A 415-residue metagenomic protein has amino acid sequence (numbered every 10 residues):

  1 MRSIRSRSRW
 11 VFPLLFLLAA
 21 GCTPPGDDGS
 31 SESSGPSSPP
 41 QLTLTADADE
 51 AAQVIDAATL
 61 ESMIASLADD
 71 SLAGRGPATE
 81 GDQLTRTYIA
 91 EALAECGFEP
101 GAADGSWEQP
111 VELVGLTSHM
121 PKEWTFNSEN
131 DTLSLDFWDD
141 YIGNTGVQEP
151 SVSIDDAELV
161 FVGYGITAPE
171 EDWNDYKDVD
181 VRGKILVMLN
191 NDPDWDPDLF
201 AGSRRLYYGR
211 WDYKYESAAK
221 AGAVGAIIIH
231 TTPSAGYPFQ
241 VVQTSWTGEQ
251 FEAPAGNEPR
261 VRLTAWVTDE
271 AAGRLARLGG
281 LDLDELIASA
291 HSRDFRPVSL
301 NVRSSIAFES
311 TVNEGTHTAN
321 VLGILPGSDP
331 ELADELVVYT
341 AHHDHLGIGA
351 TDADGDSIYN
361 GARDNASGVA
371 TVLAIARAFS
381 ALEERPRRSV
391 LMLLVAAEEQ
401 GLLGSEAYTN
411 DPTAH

Functional and structural regions predicted by a protein language model:
R2-F12: Bacterial N-terminal signal peptides that target proteins for export
L18-G21: C-terminal motif of bacterial Sec signal peptides marking the signal peptidase cleavage site
P25-A102, E123, D334: N-terminal hydrophobic or amphipathic helices/low-complexity stretches enriched in small/hydrophobic/Pro/Gly
A73-P197, S299-V302, A307-E309, N313 (+1 more regions): Noncatalytic luminal/extracellular "stalk/propeptide" segments of secretory-pathway proteins
L135-A255, P259-L263, P326, D334 (+4 more regions): Extracellular/luminal Protease-associated
L135-D140, S151-V152, K177, A253-D284 (+1 more regions): Metal-dependent peptidase/peptidase-like ectodomains
R204-G209, Y213, S217, S234 (+2 more regions): Acidic/histidine-rich catalytic neighborhood of metal-dependent amide-processing enzymes
K220-P233, Y237, S245-W246, F251-N320: Long, well-ordered, tryptophan-enriched scaffold segments
